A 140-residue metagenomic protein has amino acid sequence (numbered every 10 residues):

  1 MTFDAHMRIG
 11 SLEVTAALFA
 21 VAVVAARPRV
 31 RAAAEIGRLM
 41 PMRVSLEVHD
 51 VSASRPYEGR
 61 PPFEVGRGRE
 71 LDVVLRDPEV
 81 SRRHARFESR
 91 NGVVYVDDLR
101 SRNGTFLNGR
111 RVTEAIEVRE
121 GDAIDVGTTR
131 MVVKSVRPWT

Functional and structural regions predicted by a protein language model:
M1-R76, P138-T140: Intrinsically disordered, low-complexity acidic Ser/Thr-rich regulatory segments
V48-D50, S89, N108, S135: Residue-level signal for short segments within beta-strands and strand-turn junctions of well-structured beta-sheet
Y57-R130: Forkhead-associated
R130-P138: Edge beta-strands of extracellular beta-sandwich domains
